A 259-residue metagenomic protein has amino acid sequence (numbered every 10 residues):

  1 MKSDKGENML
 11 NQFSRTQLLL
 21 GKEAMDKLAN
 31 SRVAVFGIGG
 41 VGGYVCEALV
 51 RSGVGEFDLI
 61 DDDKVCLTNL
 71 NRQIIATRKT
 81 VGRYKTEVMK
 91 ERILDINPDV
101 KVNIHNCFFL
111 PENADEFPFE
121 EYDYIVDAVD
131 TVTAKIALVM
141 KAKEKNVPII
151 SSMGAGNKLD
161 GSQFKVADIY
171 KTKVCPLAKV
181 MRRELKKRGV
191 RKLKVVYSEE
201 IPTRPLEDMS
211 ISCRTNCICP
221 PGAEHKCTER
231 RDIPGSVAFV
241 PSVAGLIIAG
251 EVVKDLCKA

Functional and structural regions predicted by a protein language model:
M1-A34: N-terminal charged helix/coil linker that caps or initiates catalytic domains
K2-G6, E120-E121, A134, E144 (+3 more regions): Glycine-rich phosphate/adenylate-binding loop
V35-G37, I60: Conserved N-terminal Rossmann-fold NAD(P)-binding element of oxidoreductases
V41-G42: Hydrophobic/small residue at the entry helix of a nucleotide-binding pocket
V54, L59-N97: Glycine-rich phosphate-binding loop and adjoining beta1-alpha1-beta2 segment of Rossmann-like nucleotide-binding folds
N106-A114: Conserved SAM/SAH-binding loop
A128-V129, S152: Short, well-ordered coil/turn residues at beta-beta hairpins and beta-strand->alpha-helix junctions within
